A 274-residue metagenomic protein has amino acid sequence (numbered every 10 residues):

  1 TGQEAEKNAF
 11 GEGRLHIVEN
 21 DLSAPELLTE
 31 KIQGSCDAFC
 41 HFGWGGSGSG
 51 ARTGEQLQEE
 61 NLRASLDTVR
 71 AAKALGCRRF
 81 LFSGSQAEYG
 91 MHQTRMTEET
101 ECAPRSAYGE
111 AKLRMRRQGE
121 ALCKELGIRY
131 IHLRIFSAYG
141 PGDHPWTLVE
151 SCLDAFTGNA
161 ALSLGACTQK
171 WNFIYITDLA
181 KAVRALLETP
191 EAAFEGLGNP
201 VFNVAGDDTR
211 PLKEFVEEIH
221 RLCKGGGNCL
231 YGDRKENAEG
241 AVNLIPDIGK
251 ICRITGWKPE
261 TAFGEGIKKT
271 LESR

Functional and structural regions predicted by a protein language model:
R14-L15, E19-E60: NAD(P)H-binding glycine-rich loop region in Rossmannoid oxidoreductase-like domains and their noncatalytic homologs
D37, G48, E55, E59-D67 (+3 more regions): Conserved internal alpha-helix in NAD(P)-dependent oxidoreductase domains
A38-H41, L66-A107: Conserved Rossmann-fold NAD(P)-dependent oxidoreductase catalytic core, especially the SDR/UDP-sugar
G43, L81-S85, R105, R134-F136 (+2 more regions): Active-site beta-alpha turn of Rossmann-fold NAD(P)-dependent dehydrogenases/reductases
S49-Q56, M91-M96, H144: Conserved catalytic-core motifs of eukaryotic protein kinase domains, centered on the activation segment
T94, R117-W171, I176-L187, E218-H220: NAD(P)-dependent short-chain dehydrogenase/reductase
A107, A111-R114: Active-site helix of classical SDR
N159-R274: C-terminal substrate-binding subdomain of Rossmann-fold SDR/epimerase-dehydratase oxidoreductases
